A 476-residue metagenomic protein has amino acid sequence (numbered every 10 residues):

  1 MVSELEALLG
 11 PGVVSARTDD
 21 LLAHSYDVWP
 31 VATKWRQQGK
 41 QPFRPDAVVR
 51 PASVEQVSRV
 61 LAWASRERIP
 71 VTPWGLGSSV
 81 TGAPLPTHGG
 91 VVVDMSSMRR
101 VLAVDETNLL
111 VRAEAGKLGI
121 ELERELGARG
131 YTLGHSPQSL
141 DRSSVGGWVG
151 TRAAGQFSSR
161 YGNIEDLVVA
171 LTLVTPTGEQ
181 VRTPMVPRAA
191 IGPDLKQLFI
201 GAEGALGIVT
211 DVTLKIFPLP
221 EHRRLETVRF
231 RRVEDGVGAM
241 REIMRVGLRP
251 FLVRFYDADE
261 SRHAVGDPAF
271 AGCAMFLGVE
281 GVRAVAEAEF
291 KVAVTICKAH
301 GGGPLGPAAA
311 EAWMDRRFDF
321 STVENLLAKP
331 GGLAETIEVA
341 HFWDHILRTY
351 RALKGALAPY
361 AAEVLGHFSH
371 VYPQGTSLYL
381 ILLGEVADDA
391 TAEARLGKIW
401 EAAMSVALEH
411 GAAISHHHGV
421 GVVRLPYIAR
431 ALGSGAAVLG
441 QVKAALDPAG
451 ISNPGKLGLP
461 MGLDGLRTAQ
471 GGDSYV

Functional and structural regions predicted by a protein language model:
M1-A62, S79-L109, A258-D267, A309-E335 (+3 more regions): N-terminal flexible segment immediately upstream of the FAD-binding catalytic core in FAD-dependent oxidoreductases
L5, A64, G116, G178 (+2 more regions): Residue-level signal for inorganic ion chemistry
G10-V14, L408-G419, G433, A444-P454: Alpha-helix capping/hinge segments and adjacent helical runs
S15-K34, P218, R224, R229 (+3 more regions): C-terminal substrate-recognition/cap domain of FAD-linked oxidoreductases
A64, G204, D447: Conserved, mostly hydrophobic/aromatic
R100-R254, A469-V476: FAD-binding subdomain of flavoenzyme oxidoreductases
E179, R424-V476: Activity-critical C-terminal alpha-helical subdomain
